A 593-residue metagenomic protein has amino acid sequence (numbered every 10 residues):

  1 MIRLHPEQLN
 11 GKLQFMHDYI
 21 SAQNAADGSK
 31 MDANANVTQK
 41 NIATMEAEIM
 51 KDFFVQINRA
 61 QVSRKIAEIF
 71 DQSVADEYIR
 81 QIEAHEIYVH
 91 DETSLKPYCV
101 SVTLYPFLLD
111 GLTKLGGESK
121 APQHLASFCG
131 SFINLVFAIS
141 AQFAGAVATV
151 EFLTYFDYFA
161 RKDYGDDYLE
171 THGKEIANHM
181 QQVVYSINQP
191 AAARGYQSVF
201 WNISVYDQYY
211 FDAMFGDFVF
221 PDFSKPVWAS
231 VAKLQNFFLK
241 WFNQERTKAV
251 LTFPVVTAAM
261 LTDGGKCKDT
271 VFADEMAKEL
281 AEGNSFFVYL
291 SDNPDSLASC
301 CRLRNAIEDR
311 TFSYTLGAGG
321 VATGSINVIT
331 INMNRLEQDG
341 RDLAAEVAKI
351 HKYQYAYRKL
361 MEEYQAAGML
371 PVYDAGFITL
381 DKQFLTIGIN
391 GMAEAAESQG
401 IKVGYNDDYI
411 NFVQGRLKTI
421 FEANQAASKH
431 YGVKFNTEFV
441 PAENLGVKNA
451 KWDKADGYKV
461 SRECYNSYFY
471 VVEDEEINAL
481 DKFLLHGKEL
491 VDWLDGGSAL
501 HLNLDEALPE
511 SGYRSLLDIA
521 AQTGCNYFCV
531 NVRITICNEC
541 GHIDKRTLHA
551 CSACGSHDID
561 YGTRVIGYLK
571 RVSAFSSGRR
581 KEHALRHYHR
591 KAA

Functional and structural regions predicted by a protein language model:
R3-D381, K402, N406-Y561: Conserved catalytic cores of very large enzyme subunits
T154, L385-S398, K418: Contiguous, well-ordered alpha-helical segments that form the cores/surfaces of helical PPI scaffolds
K174-N178, V184-Y185, S398, R579 (+1 more regions): Metallocofactor- and cofactor-centric catalytic cores in central/energy metabolism, strongly enriched
Q338, E394, N444, C537 (+2 more regions): A broad, structure-centric signal for solvent-exposed, well-ordered loop/edge residues that line or flank functional
G388-G391, G496, G567, G578: Glycine-centered flexibility sites
A553-A593: Long, charge-rich boundary regions
